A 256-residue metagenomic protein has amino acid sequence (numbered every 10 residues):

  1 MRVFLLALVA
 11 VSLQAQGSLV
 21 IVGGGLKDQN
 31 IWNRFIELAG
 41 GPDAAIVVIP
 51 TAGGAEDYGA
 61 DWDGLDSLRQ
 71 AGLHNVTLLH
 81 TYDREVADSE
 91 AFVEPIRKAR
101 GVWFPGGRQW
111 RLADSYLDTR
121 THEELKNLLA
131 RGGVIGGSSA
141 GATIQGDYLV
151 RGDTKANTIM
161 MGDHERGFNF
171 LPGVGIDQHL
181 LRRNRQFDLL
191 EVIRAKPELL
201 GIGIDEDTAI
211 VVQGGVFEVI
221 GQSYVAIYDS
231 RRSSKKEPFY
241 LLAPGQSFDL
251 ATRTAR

Functional and structural regions predicted by a protein language model:
V3-S12: Sec-dependent N-terminal signal peptides
Q16-P42, G53, D57-W62, L68-N75 (+1 more regions): C-terminal and late-domain segments of enzyme folds
V47-T51: Short internal beta-strands
G54-K98, R111: Portal/gating segments that form or line small-molecule/metal binding sites
P95-K98, R120-G132: Catalytic-core regions built around general acid/base machinery
W103-G106, L125-Y148: Catalytic nucleophile loop
Q109-D118: Glycine/threonine-rich flexible loop motifs
